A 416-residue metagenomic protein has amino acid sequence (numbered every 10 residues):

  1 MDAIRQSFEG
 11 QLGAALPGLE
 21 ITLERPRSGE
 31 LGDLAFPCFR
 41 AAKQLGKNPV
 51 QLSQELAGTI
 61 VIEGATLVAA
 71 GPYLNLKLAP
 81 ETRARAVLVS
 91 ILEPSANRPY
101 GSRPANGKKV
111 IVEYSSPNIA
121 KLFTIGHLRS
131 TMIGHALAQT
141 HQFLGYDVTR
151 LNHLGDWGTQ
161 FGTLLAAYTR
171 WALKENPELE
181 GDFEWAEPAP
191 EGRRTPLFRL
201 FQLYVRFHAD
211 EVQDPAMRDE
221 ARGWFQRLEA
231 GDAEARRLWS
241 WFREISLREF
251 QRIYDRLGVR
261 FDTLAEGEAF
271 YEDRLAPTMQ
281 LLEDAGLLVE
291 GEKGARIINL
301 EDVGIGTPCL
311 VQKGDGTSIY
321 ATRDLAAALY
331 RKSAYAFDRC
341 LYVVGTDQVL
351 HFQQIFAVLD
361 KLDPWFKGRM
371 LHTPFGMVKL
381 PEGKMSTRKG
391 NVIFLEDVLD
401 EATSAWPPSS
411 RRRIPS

Functional and structural regions predicted by a protein language model:
M1-L23: Charged, compositionally biased N-terminal leader segments and the immediate start of the first structured element
P17-F36, N48-S416: NTP-dependent nucleotidyl-transfer catalytic core
F39-L45: A short secondary-structure junction motif
